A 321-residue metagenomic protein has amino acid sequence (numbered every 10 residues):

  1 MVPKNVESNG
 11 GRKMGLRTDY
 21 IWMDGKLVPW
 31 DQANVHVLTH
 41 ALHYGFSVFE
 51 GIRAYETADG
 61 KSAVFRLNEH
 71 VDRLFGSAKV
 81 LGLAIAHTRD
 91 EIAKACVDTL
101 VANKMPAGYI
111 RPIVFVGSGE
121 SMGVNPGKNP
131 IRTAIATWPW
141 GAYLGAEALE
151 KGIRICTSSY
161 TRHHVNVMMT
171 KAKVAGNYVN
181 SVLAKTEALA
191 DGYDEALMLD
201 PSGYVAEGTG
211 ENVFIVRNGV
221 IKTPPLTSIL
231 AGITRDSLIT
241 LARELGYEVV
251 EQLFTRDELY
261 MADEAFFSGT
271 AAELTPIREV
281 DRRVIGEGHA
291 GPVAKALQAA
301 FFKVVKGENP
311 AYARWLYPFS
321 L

Functional and structural regions predicted by a protein language model:
M1-H87, E91-D98, S121-L321: Helix-start/capping segments and mature chain N-termini
I85, R89-I92, N103-R111: Ordered, amphipathic secondary-structure segments that act as subunit-interaction surfaces in large macromolecular
I113-G117: Short loop/turn motifs enriched for small/polar and acidic residues
